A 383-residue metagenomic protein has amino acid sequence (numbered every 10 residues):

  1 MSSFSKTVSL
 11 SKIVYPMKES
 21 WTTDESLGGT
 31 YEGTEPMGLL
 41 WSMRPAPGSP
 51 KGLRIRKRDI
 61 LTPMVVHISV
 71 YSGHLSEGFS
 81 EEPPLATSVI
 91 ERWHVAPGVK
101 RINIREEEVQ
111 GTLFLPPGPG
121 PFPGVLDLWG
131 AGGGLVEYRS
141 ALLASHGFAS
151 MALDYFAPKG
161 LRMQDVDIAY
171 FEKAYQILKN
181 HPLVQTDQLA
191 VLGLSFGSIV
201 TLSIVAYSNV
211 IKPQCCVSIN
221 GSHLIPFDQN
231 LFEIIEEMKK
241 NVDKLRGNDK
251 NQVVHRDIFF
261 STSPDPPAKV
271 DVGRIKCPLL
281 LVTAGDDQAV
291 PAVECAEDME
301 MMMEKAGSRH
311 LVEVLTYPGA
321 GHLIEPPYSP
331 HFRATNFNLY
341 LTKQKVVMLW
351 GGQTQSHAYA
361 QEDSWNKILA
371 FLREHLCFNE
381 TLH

Functional and structural regions predicted by a protein language model:
S11, R54-G120: N-terminal cap/lid segment of alpha/beta-hydrolase-fold proteins
I13-I60, Q353-H357: Signal that preferentially marks extracellular ectodomain short beta-strand elements of beta-sandwich modules
R105, V314-A320, L349-G352: Short glycine-rich catalytic loops that host catalytic nucleophiles or stabilize transition states across multiple
E108-Q110, P119-N180, D187, D228-L231 (+1 more regions): Cap/lid segment of the alpha/beta-hydrolase catalytic domain
A131-Y138, H146, E172-L245, K250-R274 (+2 more regions): Primarily recognizes the serine-hydrolase "nucleophile elbow" in alpha/beta-hydrolase and SGNH/GDSL folds
H223-I234, L315-L339: Short, solvent-exposed beta-strand-terminating loops
Q252-P327, A360-T381: Serine-hydrolase catalytic core
H331-H383: Catalytic active-site module of serine/aspartate enzymes centered on a nucleophile-bearing elbow/loop
